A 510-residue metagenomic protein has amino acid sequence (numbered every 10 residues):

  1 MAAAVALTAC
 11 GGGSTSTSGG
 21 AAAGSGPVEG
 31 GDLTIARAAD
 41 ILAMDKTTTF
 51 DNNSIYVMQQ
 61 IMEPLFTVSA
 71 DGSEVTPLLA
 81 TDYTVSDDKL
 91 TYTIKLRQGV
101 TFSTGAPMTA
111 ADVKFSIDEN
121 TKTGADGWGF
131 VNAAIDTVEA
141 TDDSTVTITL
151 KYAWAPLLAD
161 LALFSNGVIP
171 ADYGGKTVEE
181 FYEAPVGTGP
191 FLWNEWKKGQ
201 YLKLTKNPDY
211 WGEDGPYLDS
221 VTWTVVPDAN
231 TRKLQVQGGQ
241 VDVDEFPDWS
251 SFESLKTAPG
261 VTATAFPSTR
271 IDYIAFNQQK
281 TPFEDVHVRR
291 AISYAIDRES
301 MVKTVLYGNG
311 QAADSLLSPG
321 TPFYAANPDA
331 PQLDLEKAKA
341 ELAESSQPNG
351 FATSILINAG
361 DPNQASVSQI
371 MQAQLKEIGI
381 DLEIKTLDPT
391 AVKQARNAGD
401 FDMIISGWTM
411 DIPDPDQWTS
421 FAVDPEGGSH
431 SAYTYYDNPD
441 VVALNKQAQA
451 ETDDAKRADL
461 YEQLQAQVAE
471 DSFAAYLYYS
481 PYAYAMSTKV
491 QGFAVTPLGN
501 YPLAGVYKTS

Functional and structural regions predicted by a protein language model:
I35, A343-I412, Y479: Ligand/substrate-recognition segments at binding pockets and active sites
A36-V85, D118, V186: N-terminal lobe/hinge region of extracytoplasmic solute-binding protein
T91, K95, F130-D172, E195-K197: Surface-exposed binding/hinge segments that line and control ligand-binding clefts or catalytic entry sites
A162-G215, S220, E336: Gly/Pro-rich hinge or "lid" segments in bacterial periplasmic/extracellular proteins
P208-S254: Ligand-site clamp/hinge motif
Q311-E344, D361-Q364: Structural transition elements
D381-V392, S420-T488, S510: Extracytoplasmic/peripheral linker and loop segments enriched in polar/acidic and small residues with frequent Thr/Pro
Y484-S510: Long beta-strand-rich cores associated with HINT superfamily self-processing modules
